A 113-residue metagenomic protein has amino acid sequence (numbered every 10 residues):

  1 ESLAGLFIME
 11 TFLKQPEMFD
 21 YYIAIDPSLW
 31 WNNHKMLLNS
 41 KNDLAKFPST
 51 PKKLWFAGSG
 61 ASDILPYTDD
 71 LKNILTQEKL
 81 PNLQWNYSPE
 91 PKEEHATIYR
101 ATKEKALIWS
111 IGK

Functional and structural regions predicted by a protein language model:
E1-K113: Non-catalytic cap/lid and distal C-terminal segments of serine-dependent acyl enzymes
